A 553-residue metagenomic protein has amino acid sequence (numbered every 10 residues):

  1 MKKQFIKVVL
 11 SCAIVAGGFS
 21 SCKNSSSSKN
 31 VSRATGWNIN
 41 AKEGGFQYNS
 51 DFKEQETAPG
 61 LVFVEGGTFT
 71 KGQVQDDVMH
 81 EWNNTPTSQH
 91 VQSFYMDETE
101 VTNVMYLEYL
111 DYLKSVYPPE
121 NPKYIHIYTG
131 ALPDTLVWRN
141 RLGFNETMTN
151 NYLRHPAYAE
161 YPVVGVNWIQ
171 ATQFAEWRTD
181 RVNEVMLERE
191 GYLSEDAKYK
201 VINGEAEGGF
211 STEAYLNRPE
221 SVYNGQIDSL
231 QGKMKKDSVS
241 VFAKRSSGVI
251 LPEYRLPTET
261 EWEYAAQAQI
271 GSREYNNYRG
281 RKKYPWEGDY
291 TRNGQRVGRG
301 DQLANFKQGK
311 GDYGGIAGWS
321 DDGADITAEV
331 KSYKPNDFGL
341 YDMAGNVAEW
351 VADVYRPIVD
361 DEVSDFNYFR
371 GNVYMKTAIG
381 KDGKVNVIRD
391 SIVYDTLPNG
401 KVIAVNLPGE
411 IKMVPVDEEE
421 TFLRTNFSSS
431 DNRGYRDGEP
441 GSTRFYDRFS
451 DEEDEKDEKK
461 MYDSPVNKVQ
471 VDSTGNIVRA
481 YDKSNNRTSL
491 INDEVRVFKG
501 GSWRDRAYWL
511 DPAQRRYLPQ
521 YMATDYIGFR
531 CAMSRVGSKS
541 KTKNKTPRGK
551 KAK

Functional and structural regions predicted by a protein language model:
M1-V9: Bacterial N-terminal signal peptides that target proteins for export
G18-S21: C-terminal motif of bacterial Sec signal peptides marking the signal peptidase cleavage site
K23-K42, F63-V64, T70, Q75 (+5 more regions): Functional-site microenvironments in short loops/helix caps that host divalent-cation chemistry
G36-E54: N-terminal low-complexity, Pro/Thr/Ser-rich intrinsically disordered segments that act as propeptides or flexible
N49-D51, E81-N84, N485, R515-Q520: Short, P/G- and charge-enriched loop/turn segments at secondary-structure junctions
K53-F144, A159-V182, G345, G528 (+1 more regions): A short glycine-rich, aromatic-capped structural motif
G60, T85-T87, D337-G339, P519-Q520: Short, surface-exposed beta-strand/loop micro-motifs that present aromatic residues
T524-K541: Short, structured beta-strand segments at or near domain termini in extracellular proteins/domains
